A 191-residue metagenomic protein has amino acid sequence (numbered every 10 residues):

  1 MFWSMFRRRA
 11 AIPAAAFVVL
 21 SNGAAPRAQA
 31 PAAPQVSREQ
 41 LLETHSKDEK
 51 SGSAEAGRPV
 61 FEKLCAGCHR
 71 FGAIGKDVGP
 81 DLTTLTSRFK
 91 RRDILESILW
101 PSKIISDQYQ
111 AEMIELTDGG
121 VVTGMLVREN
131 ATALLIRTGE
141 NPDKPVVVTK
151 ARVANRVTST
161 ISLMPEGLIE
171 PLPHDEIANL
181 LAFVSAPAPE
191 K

Functional and structural regions predicted by a protein language model:
F2-P13, N22: Bacterial N-terminal signal peptides that target proteins for export
V19-P26: C-terminal segment of classical bacterial N-terminal signal peptides
Q29-H45, D93-L116: Small beta-barrel nucleic-acid-binding modules, principally OB-folds
A30-V60, K76-T83, K90, G119 (+2 more regions): Electrostatic cytochrome c docking/interface patches
P31, L99, G120-V122, L126-A133 (+2 more regions): C-terminal capping alpha-helices of c-type cytochrome domains
A56, D93-E96, N179: Short, solvent-exposed alpha-helical surface patches in well-structured domains
G57-G72, L82, L180-P187: The canonical Cys-X-X-Cys-His
G75-L99, E112-T158: Gly/Gly-Pro-rich "capping" loops immediately C-terminal to redox-active cysteine motifs in periplasmic/lumenal
